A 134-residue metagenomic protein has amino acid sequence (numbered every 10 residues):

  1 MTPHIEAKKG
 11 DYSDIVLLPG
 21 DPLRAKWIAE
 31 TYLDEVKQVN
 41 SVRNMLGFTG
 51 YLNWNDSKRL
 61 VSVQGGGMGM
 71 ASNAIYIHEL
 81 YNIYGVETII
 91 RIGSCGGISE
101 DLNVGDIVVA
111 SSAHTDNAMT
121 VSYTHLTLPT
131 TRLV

Functional and structural regions predicted by a protein language model:
M1-I75: N-terminal short beta-loop-beta anion/metal-coordinating cradle
Y81-N82: Non-catalytic positions within long, well-ordered alpha-helices that form the structural scaffold/packing of enzyme
V86-E87: Short acidic/polar active-site loop segments enriched in Thr and Asp
I98: An anion-binding catalytic pocket shared by soluble metabolic enzymes
D101-V104, V108-Y123: Class I SAM-dependent methyltransferase SAM-binding "motif I" and its flanking Rossmann-like core
T124-T130: Conserved small/polar residues in nucleotide/adenosyl-binding loops
